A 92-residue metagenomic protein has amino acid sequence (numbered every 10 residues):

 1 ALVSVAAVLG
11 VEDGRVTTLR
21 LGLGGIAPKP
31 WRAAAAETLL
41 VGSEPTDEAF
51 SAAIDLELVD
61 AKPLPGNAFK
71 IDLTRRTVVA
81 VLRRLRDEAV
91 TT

Functional and structural regions predicted by a protein language model:
A1-T92: C-terminal structural segment of proteins
